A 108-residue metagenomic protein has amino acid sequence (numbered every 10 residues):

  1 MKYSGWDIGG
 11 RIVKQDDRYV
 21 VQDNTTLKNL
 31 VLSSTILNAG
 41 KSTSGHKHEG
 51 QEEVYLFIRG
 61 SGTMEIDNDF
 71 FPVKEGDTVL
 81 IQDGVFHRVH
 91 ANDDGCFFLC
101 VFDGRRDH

Functional and structural regions predicted by a protein language model:
M1-L30, S44: A short, N-terminal "cap"/entry segment at the start of jelly-roll beta-barrel domains of the cupin/DSBH fold
R18, S33-E49: Conserved short histidine dyad/triad with adjacent acidic residue
I36-L37, H48-M64: Short, conserved beta-strand element in jelly-roll/cupin
S42-S44, G60-E65, R106: Short beta-strand segments in beta-sandwich/barrel cores
S42-S44, V79, D83-R88: Histidine-centered metal-chelating micro-motifs
E65-D69, N92: Short strand-coil-strand connectors
D69-D83: Short acidic-glycine-tyrosine-enriched beta hairpin
D83-H108: Ligand-binding loop in jelly-roll beta-barrel domains
